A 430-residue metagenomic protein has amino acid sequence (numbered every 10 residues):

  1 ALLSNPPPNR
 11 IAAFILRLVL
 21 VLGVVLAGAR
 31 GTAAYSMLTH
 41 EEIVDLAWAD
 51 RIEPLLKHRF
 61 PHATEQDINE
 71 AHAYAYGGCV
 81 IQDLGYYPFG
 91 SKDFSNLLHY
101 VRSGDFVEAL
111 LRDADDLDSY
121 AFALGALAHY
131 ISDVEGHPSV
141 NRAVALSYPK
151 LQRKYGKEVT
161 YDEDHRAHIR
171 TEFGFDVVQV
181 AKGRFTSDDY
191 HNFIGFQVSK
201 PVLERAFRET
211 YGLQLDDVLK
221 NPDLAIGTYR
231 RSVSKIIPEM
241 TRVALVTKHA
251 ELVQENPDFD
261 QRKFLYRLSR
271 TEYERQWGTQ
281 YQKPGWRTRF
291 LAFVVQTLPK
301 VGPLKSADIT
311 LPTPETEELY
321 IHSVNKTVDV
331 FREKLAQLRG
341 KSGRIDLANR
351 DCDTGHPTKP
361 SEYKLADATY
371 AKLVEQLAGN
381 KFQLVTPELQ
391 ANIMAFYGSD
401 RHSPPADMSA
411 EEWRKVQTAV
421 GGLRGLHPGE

Functional and structural regions predicted by a protein language model:
A1-A13: N-terminal secretory signal peptides that target proteins for export/translocation
I15-A27: Bacterial N-terminal signal peptides
G31-A121, V134-D217, V246-E251, D260-E430: N-terminal, motif-rich segments that launch catalysis or mediate targeting to/interaction with membranes, typified by
A126, Y130-V134: Catalytic glutamate of the conserved HExxH
A128, T241-R242, N256-P257: Mature extracellular/secreted ectodomains of secretory-pathway proteins
Y130, D223-G227: A short structural micro-motif
D216-L224: Short, surface-exposed recognition loops or helix-turn segments adjacent to catalytic cores
I226-I236: Eukaryote-specific, cytoplasm-facing alpha-helical/coiled-coil scaffolding segments in long proteins
